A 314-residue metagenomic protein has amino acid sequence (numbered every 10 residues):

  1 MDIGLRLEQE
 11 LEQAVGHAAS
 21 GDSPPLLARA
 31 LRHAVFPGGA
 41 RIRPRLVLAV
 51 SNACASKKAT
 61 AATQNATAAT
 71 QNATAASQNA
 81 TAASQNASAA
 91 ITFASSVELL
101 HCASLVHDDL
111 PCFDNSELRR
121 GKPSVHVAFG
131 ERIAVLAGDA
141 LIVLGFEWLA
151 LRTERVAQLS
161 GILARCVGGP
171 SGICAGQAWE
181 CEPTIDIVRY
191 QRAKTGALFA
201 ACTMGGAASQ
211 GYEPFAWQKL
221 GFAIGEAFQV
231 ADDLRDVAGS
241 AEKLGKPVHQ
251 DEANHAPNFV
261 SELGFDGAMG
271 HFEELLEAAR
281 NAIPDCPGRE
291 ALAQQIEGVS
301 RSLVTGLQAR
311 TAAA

Functional and structural regions predicted by a protein language model:
M1-A18: N-terminal amphipathic/basic leader segments beginning at the initiator methionine
G16, L48-A49, A62, A69: N-terminal non-cleavable signal-anchor helices
S23-A61, A80-N281, C286-V304: Mg2+-dependent prenyl diphosphate-binding active-site environment of isoprenoid biosynthetic enzymes
T63-N65, T70-N72, S77-N79: Intrinsically disordered, low-complexity repeat regions of secreted/extracellular protein precursors
S300-A314: Terminal targeting/low-complexity segments that flank the catalytic cores of oxidoreductases
